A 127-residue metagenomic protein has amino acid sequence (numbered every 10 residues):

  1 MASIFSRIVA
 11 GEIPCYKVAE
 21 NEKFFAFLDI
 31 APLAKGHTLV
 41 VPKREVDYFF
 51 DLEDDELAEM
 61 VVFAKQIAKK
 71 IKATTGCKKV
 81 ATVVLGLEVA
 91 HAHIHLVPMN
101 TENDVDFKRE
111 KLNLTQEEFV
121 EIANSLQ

Functional and structural regions predicted by a protein language model:
M1-Q127: HIT superfamily nucleotide-processing domains
